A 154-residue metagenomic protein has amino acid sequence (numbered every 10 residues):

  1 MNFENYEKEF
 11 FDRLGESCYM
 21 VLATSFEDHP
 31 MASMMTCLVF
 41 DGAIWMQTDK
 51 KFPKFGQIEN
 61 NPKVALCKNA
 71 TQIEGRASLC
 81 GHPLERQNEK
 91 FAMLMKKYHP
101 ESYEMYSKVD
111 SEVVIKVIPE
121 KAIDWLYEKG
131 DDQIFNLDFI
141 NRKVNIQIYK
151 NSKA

Functional and structural regions predicted by a protein language model:
M1-E4, H29-D41, D131-N136: Charged, low-complexity, helix/coiled-coil-prone segments
M1-M20, N141-A154: Extreme N-terminal tail/first-helix region
Y6-E9, K54, K90: Hydrophobic alpha-helical segments typical of transmembrane helices and their membrane-interface/capping positions
D12, T36, G56, M105-S107: Short secondary-structure boundary/capping segments
L14, I58, L94-M95: A generic structural signal for nonpolar/aromatic side chains embedded in well-ordered alpha-helices
S17-K50, F55-I58, V64-K68, R76: Short beta-strand segments
Q72-A154: Charged, gly/pro-rich active-site loop segments
